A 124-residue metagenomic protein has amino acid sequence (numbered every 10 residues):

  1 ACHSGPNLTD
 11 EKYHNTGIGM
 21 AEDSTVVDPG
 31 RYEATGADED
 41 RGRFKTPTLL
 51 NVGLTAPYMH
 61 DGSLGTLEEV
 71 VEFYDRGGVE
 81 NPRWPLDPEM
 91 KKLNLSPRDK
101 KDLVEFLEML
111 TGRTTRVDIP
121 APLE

Functional and structural regions predicted by a protein language model:
A1-E124: Periplasmic c-type cytochrome electron-transfer domains
